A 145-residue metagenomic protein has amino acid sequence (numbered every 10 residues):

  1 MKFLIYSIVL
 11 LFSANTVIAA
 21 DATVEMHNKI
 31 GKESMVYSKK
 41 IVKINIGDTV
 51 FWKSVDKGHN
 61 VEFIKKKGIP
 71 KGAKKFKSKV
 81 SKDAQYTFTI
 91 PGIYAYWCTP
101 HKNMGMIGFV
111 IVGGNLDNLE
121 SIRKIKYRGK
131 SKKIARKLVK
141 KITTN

Functional and structural regions predicted by a protein language model:
L4-S13: Sec-dependent N-terminal signal peptides
I18-N145: Extracytoplasmic copper-binding redox domains, predominantly the cupredoxin/blue-copper superfamily
